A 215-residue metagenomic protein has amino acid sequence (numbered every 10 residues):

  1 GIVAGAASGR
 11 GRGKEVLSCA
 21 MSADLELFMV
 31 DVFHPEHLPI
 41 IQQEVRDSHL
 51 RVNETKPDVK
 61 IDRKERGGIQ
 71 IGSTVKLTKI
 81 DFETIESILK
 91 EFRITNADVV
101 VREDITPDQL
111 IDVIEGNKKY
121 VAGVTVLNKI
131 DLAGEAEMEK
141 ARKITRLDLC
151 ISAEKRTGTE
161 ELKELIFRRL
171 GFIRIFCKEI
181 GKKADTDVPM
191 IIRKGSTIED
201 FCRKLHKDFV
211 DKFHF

Functional and structural regions predicted by a protein language model:
G1-L27, F33-E44, D104-V113, M138: Switch II of P-loop NTPase G domains
A6-A7, A20, K56, K194-S196: Solvent-exposed, flexible loop/coil residues
L25-H34, R46, V52, K56-R63: Internal, well-ordered alpha/beta segment that forms a basic, Gly-enriched binding/recognition surface
E44, S48, R169: Phosphate/oxyanion-binding loops and surfaces in catalytic or ligand/nucleic-acid-binding neighborhoods
L50-R51, G116: Arginine/glycine-rich "motif VI" loop of SF2 helicases in the C-terminal RecA-like domain
P57-F215: C-terminal-of-GTPase-core extension/linker across diverse P-loop GTPases
